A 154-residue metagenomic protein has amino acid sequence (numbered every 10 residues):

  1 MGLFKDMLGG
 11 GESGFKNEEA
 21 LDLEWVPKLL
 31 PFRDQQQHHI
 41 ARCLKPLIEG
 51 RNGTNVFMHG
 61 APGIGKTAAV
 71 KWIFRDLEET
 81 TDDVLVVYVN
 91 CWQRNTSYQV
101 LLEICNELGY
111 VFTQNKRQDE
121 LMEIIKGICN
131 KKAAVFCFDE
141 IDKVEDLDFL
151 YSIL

Functional and structural regions predicted by a protein language model:
M1-N52: A short, basic N-terminal segment
A20-L21, N95-T113: Conserved NTP-binding/hydrolysis module of P-loop NTPases
L44-L47, N115-K131: Conserved alpha-helical scaffold flanking the Walker A/P-loop in AAA+ ATPase domains
G50-W72: Walker A/P-loop nucleotide-binding motif
H59, V86-N95: A short hydrophobic beta-strand->loop->alpha-helix junction that borders the nucleotide-binding pocket of P-loop NTPases
K71-R75, L102: The feature captures the helix immediately C-terminal to the Walker
D76-L85, Y110-F112: Post-Walker A helix-loop "phosphate-sensing" segment adjacent to the P-loop in P-loop NTPases
I124-F149: Conserved P-loop NTPase "ATPase switch" module shared by AAA+ and STAND
